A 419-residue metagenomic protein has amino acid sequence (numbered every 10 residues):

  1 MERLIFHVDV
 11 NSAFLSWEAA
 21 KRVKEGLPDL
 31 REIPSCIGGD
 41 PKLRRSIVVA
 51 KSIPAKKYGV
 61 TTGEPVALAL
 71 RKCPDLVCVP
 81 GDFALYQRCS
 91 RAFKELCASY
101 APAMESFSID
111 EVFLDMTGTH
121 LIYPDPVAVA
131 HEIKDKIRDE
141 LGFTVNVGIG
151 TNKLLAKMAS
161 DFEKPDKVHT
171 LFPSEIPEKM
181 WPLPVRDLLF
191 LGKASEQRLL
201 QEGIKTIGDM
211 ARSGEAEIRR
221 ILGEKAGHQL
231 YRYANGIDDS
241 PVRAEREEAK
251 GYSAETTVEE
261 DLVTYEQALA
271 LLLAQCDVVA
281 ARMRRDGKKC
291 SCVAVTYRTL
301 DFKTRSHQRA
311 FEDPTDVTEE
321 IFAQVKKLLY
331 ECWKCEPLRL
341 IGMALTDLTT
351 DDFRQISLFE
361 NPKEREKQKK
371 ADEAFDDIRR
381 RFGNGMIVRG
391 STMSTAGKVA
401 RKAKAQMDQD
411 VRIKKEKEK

Functional and structural regions predicted by a protein language model:
M1-N235, A281, R365-K419: Gly/Gly-Pro- and Ser/Thr-rich, intrinsically disordered tail segments characteristic of DNA damage-repair and tolerance
N11-A13, P41-R44, L300-K303, L348-D351: Short, charged/polar surface micro-motifs in flexible loops or helix N-caps
I33, V145, D166, S291-V293 (+2 more regions): Change "...and in nucleic-acid phosphodiester-cleaving endonucleases..." to "...and in nucleic-acid processing enzymes
C78, K303-H307, D352-R354: Short small-residue beta-strand/loop micro-motif enriched in glycine and branched aliphatics
V112-G118, S306-R309, Q355-E360: Short, hydrophobic beta-strand segments
T151-L154, R232-N235, K289-L300, L338-T349 (+1 more regions): A glycine-rich phosphate-binding loop feature that marks nucleotide/adenosyl-phosphate handling sites
D187, S195-L338, D410-R412: DNA-contacting surface of Y-family translesion DNA polymerases
T315-D316, E320, K326-R381: C-terminal hydrophobic structural anchor segments that stabilize assembly/packing rather than catalytic chemistry
